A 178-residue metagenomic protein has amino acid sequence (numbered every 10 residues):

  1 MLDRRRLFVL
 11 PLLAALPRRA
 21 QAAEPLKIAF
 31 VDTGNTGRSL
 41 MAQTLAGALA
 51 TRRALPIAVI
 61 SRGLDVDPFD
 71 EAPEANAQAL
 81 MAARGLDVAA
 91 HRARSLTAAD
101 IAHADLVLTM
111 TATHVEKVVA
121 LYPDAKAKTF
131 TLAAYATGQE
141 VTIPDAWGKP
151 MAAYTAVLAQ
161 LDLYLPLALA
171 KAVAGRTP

Functional and structural regions predicted by a protein language model:
M1-A14: N-terminal secretory signal peptides and thylakoid transit peptides that target proteins across membranes
D3, A23-E24, A102-H103, A125 (+1 more regions): Residue-level preference for short coil/turn positions at secondary-structure junctions
D3-R4, E74, S95, T131 (+1 more regions): Secondary-structure junction/capping motif
A14-A15, R53, A136, A168: Generic hydrophobic alpha-helical segments
R18-Q21: Sec/Tat signal peptide C-region and signal peptidase I cleavage site
A23-H103, A170-T177: Conserved active-site segments centered on acidic
L106, A112-P178: Phosphate-binding/catalytic loops
